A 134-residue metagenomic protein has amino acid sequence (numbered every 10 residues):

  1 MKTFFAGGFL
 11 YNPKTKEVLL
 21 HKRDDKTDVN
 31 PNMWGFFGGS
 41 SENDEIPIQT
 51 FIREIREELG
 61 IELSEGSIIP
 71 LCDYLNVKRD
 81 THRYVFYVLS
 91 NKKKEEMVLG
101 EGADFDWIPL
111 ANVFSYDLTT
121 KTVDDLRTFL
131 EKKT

Functional and structural regions predicted by a protein language model:
M1-L19, F37-S40: Conserved N-terminal beta-strand and adjoining loop/helix that marks the start of the Nudix/MutT-like hydrolase domain
T3-F4, K14-K16, C72-E96, D106 (+2 more regions): Active-site-adjacent beta-strand/loop module that shapes the phosphate/pyrophosphate-binding cleft
F4-A6, N32, H82, E101: Residues that flank catalytic or metal-binding motifs in active/ligand-binding sites
L10, D25-K26, N76, E96-L99: Short secondary-structure boundary/capping segments
E17-E57: Conserved Nudix-box catalytic region and its N-terminal flanking loop in Nudix hydrolases and closely related
T27, P31, V98-T134: Nudix hydrolase/Nudix homology domain
S40-E42, L75-N76, N112-F114: Short histidine/acidic/glycine/proline-rich micro-motifs that form metal- and phosphate-coordinating active-site loops
E62-L71: A short coil-to-beta-strand element that immediately follows conserved catalytic motifs
